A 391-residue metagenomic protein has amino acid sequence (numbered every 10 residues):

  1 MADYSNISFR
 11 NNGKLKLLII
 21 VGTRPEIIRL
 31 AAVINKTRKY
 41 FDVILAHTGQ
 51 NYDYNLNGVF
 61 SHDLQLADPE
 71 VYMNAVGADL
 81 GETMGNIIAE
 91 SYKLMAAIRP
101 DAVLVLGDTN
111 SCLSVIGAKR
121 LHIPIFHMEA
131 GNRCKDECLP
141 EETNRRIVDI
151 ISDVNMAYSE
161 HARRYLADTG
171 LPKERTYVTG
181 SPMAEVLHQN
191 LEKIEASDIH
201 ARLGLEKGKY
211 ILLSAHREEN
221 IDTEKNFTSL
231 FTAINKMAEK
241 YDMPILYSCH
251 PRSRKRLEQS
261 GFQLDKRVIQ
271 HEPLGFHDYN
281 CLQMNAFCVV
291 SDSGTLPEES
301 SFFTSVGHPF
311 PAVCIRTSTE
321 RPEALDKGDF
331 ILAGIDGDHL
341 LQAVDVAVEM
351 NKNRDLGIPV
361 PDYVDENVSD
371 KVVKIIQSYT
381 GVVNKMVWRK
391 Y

Functional and structural regions predicted by a protein language model:
M1-M243, S253-Y391: Nucleotide-activated sugar donor-binding and catalytic core shared by glycosyltransferases and related lipid-linked
